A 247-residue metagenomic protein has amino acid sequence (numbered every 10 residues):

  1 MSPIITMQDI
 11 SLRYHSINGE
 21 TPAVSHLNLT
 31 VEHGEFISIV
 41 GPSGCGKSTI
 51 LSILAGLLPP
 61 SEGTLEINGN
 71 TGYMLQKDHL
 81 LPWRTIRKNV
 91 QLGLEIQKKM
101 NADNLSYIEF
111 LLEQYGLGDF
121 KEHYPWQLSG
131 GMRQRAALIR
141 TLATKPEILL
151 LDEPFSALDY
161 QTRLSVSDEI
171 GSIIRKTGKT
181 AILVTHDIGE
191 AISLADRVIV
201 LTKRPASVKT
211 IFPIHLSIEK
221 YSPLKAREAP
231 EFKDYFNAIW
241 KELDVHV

Functional and structural regions predicted by a protein language model:
V40-P42: The feature captures the beta-strand-to-loop junction immediately N-terminal to the Walker
A55: Helix-to-loop junction immediately C-terminal to a conserved catalytic motif
R84-Q91: Short coil-to-helix segment of the ABC ATPase nucleotide-binding domain corresponding to the Q-loop/switch region
A102-F120, S172: Conserved ABC ATPase "signature" region
H123-W126, T144: Conserved signature/switch motifs of ABC ATPase nucleotide-binding domains
L138: Hydrophobic anchor residue at the start of the ABC signature
L149-D152: Catalytic Walker B motif of ABC-type/P-loop ATPase nucleotide-binding domains
